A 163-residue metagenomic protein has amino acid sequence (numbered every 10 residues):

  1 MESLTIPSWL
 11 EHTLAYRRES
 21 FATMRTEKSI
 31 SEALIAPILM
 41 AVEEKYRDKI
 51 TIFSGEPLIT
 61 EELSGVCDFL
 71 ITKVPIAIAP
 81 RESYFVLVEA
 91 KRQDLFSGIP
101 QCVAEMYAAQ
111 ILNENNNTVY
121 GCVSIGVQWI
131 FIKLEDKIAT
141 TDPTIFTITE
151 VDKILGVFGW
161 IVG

Functional and structural regions predicted by a protein language model:
E2-T118, I130-G163: A short, conserved, highly charged catalytic patch centered on acidic carboxylates
Y120-V123: A short beta-strand->alpha-helix segment at the C-terminal rim of the class III nucleotidyl cyclase catalytic domain
